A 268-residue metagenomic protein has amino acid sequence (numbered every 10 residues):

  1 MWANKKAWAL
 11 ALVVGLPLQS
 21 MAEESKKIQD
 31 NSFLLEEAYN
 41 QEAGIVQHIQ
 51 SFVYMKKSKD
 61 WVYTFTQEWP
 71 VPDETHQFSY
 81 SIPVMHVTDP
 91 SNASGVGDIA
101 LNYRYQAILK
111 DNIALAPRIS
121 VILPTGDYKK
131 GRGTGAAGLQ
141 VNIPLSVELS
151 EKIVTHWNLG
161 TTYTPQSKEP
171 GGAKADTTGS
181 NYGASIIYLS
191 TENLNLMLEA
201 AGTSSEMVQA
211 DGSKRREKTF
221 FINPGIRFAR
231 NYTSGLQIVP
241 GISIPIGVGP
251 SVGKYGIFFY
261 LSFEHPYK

Functional and structural regions predicted by a protein language model:
M1-Q29, Y267-K268: Cleavable N-terminal export/targeting peptides
A22-K268: Transmembrane beta-barrel domains of Gram-negative outer membranes and organellar outer membranes
